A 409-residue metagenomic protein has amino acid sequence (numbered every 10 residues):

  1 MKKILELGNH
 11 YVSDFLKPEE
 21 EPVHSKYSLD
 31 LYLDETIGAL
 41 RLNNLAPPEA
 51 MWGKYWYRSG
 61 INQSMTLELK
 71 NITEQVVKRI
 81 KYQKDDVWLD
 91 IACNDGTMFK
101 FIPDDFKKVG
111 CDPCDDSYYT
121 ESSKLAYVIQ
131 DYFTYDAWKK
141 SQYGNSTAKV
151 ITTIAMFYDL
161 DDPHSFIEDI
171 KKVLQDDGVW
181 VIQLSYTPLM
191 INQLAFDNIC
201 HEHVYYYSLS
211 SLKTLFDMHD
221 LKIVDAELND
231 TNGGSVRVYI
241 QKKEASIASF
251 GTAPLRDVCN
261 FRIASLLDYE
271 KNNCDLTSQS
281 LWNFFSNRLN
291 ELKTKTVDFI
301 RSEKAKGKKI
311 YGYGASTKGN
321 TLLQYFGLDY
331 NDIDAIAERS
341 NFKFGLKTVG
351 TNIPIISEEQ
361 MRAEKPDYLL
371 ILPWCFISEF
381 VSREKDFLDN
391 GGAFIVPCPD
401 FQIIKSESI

Functional and structural regions predicted by a protein language model:
M1-S64, E227: N-terminal juxtadomain amphipathic helix that follows a signal peptide/anchor or precedes a small N-terminal auxiliary
N9, I182-Y205, L209-S211: Short, glycine-/aromatic-enriched active-site segment of Class I SAM-dependent methyltransferases
Q83-N94, I310-Y313: Conserved class I S-adenosyl-L-methionine
D95-F106: Conserved SAM-binding loop of SAM-dependent methyltransferases across substrates and taxa, primarily the Class I
K149-T152: A conserved beta-strand element that flanks and buttresses the S-adenosyl-L-methionine
H164-V179, K385-D386: A short glycine-rich, Lys/Arg-flanked "PGG" loop and its adjoining helix->strand segment in the class I
D177-S185, A393-P399: Conserved beta-strand signature within the Rossmann-like core of class I S-adenosyl-L-methionine
N232-R288: Flexible, glycine-/basic-rich loop-and-beta segments that form/coincide with the SAM-dependent methyltransferase
